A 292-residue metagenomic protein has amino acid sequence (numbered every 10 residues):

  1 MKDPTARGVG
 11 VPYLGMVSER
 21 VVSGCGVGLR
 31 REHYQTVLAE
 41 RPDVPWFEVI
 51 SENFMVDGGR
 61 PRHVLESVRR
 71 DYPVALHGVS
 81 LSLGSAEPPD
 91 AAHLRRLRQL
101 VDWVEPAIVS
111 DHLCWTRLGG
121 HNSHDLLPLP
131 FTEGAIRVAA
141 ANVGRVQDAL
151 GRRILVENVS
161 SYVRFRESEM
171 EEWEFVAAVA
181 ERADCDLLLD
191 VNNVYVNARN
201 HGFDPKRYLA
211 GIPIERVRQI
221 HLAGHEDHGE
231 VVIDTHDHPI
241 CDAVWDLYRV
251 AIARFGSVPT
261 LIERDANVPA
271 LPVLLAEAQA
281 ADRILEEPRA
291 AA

Functional and structural regions predicted by a protein language model:
D3, D90-L187: Active-site acidic/histidine proton-transfer and metal-coordination neighborhood in alpha/beta enzyme cores
T5-Q99: N-terminal pre-domain/capping segments
Y34-L38, F165-E181, N197-A210, P272-L275: Distinct, well-ordered alpha-helical segments
L38-P42, G59-L76, A92-A107, V146-A149 (+3 more regions): Acidic (Asp/Glu)-rich catalytic clusters
F47, V109, D190, I220 (+1 more regions): Conserved, mostly hydrophobic/aromatic
S51-H63, S82-A91, Y162-E169, Y195-G202 (+2 more regions): Acidic-and-aromatic substrate-binding clefts and catalytic sites of carbohydrate-active enzymes
G58, P88, L126-I136, N197-F255: Gly/Pro-rich active-site loop or hairpin
L271-A290: C-terminal helical cap(s) of enzyme catalytic domains, especially alpha/beta-barrels
